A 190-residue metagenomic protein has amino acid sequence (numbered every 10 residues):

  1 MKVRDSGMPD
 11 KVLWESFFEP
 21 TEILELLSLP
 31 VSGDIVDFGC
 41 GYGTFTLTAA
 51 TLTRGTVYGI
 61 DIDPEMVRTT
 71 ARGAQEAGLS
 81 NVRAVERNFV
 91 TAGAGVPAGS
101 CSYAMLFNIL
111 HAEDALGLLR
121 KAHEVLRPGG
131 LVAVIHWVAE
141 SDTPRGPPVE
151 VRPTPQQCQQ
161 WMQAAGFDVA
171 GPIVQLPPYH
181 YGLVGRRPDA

Functional and structural regions predicted by a protein language model:
M1-F17: Class I SAM-dependent methyltransferase Rossmann-like catalytic core, especially the SAM/SAH-binding loop
E15-G33: Conserved alpha-helix/loop element of class I SAM-dependent methyltransferases that forms part of the SAM/SAH-binding
V36, Y42-A92: Class I SAM-dependent methyltransferase SAM/SAH-binding core
A94-Y103: A short acidic, Gly/Pro-enriched loop at the edge of an enzyme's catalytic core that lines a small-molecule cofactor
S102-A115: A short SAM/SAH-binding and catalytic strip from SAM-dependent methyltransferases
G117-L131: A short glycine-rich, Lys/Arg-flanked "PGG" loop and its adjoining helix->strand segment in the class I
A133-Q157: Conserved class I S-adenosyl-L-methionine
V174-A190: Core SAM-dependent methyltransferase catalytic element
